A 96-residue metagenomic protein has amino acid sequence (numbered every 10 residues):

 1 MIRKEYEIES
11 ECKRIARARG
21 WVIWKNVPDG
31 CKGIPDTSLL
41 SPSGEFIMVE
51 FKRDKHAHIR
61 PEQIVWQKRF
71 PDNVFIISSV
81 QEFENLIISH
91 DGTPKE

Functional and structural regions predicted by a protein language model:
M1-E96: Catalytic phosphate/metal-binding cores of nucleic-acid and nucleotide-processing enzymes, i.e., regions that mediate
